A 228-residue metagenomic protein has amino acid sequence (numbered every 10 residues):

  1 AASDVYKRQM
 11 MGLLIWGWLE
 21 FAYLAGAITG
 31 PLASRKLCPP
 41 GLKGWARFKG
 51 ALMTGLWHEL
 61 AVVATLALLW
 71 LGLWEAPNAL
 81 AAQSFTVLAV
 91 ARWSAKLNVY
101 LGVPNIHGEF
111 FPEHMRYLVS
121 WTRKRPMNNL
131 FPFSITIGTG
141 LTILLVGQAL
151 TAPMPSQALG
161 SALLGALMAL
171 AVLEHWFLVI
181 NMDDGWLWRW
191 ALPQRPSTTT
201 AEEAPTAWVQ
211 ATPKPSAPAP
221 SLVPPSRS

Functional and structural regions predicted by a protein language model:
A2-Y6: Short, small-residue-biased leader/transition segments that mark boundaries at the very start of proteins
K7-W57: Intramembrane catalytic core of multi-pass membrane enzymes that act on lipidic substrates
Q9, A76-A89, G160-A169: Interfacial segments of alpha-helical transmembrane regions
L14-T29, T86-N105, L167-D184: Transmembrane alpha-helical segments that form the membrane-embedded catalytic/substrate-channel core of multi-pass
I28-R47, N98-T122, G185-P196: Cytosolic, membrane-interface loops and tails of multi-pass inner-membrane proteins
A46-T65, V119-G138: Loop-to-transmembrane boundary segments
A51-G108: Hydrophobic, aromatic-enriched interface-forming segments
P126-S221: C-terminal transmembrane-bundle signature of multipass membrane proteins, characterized by strong activation on
